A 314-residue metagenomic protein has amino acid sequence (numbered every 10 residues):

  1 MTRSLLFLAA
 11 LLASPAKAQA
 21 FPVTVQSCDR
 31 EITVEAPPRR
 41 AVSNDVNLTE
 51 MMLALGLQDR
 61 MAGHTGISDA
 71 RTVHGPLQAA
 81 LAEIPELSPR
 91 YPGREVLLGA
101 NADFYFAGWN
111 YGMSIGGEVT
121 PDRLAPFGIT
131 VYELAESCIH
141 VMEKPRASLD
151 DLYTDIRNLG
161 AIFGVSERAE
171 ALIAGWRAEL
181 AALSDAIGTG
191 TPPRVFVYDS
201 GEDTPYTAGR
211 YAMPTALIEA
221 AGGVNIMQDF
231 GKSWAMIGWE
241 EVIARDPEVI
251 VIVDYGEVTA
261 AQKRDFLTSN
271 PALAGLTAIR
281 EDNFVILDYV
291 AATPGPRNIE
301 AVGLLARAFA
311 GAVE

Functional and structural regions predicted by a protein language model:
M1-L8: Sec-dependent signal peptide recognition, specifically the positively charged N-region followed immediately by
S4, A16-M51, N158-Y198, A308-E314: Bacterial Sec-exported substrate-binding components of ABC uptake systems
S27, I84-E95, I115, S137 (+1 more regions): Short helix-initiation/N-cap motifs at beta->coil->alpha
R40-M113, I226: A short, structured surface patch at a secondary-structure boundary
A70, T207-W234: Alpha-helical, coiled-coil/dimerization segments enriched in small aliphatic residues
R94-F104, D122, F127, I237-D246: Short helices/loops that flank or line small-molecule/ion binding pockets
Y111-P121, I129-N158, T191-M213, A261: Extracytoplasmic ligand-binding site segments that recognize negatively charged/polar headgroups
R146-R157, A161, V249-E314: Structured C-terminal subdomain patch of bacterial secreted/periplasmic proteins
